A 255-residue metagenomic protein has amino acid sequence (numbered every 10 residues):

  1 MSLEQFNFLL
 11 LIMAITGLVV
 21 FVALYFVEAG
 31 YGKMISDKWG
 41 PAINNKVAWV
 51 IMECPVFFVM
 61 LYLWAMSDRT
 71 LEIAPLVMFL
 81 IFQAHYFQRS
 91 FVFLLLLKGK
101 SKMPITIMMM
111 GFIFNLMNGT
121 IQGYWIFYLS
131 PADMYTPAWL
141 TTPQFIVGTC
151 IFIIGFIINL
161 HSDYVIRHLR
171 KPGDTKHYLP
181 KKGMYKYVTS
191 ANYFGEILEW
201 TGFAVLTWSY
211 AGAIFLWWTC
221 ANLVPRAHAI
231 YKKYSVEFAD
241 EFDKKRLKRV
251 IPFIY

Functional and structural regions predicted by a protein language model:
M1-M110: Membrane-helix and juxtamembrane interface regions of eukaryotic multi-pass membrane proteins
S2-V22, Y62-W64, L71, F114 (+1 more regions): Hydrophobic transmembrane alpha-helices
V22-I35, F87-F91, K100, Y124-P131 (+3 more regions): Juxtamembrane interfacial secondary-structure elements that flank transmembrane helices in multi-pass membrane proteins
L95-I126, S130-T136, G173-Y178: Functional transmembrane or membrane-interface alpha-helices that line membrane-embedded catalytic, ligand-binding
